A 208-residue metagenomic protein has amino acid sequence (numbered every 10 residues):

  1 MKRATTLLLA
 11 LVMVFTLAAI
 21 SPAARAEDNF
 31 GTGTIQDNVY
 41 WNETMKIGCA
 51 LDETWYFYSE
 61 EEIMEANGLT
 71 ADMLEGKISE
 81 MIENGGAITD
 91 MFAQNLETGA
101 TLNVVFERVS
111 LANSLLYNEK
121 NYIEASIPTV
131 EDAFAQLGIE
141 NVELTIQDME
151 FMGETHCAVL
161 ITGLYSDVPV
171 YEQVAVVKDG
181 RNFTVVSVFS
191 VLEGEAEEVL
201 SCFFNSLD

Functional and structural regions predicted by a protein language model:
R3-L9, F15-I88, G138, V168-V170 (+1 more regions): N-terminal targeting sequences that direct proteins away from the cytosol to non-cytosolic compartments
T5, L11, A19-I20, A24-E27 (+7 more regions): Intrinsic disorder/low-complexity segments
G33, V39, F92, I146 (+1 more regions): Assembly/interface hotspot detector across virion components, adhesins/toxins, and nucleic-acid enzymes
I35, F151, V177-D179: Generic beta-strand structural signal
E43-I47, L51, A100-L102, C157 (+2 more regions): Envelope-exposed proteins and targeting segments
W55, V159-T162, V170-V185: A short, solvent-exposed beta-edge/loop patch
I63-E172: Conserved polar/disulfide-associated segments of primarily extracytoplasmic proteins
